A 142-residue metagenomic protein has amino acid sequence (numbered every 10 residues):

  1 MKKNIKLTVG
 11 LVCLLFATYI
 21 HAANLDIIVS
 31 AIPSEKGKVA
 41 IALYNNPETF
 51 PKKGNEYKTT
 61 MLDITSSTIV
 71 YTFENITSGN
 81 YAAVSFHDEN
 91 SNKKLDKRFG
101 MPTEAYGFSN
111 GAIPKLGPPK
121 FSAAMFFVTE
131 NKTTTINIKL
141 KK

Functional and structural regions predicted by a protein language model:
M1-V9: Bacterial N-terminal signal peptides that target proteins for export
L15-T18: N-terminal signal peptide c-region/cleavage motif recognized by signal peptidases
L25-P33, I138: A short, amphipathic beta-strand motif
A31, F73-I76: Short, flexible loop/turn segments at beta-strand junctions in immunoglobulin-like and fibronectin type III
S67, T77-N80: A glycine-anchored, Pro-Gly-centered beta-turn/N-cap motif
Y81-S85: A short tyrosine-centered beta-strand micro-motif
N90-L95: Acidic, glycine-anchored loop motifs typical of Ca2+
A105-K142: Extracellular beta-sheet/turn segments enriched in Thr/Pro/Gly and aliphatic residues
